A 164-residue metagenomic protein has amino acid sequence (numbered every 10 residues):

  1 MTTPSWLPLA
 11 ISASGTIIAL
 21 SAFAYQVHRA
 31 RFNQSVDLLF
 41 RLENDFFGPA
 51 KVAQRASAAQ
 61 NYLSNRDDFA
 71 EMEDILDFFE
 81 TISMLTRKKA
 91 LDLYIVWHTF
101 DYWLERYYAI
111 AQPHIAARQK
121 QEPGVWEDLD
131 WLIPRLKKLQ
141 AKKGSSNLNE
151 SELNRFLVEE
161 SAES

Functional and structural regions predicted by a protein language model:
M1-Q34: Membrane-embedded hydrophobic alpha-helical segments
R31-S164: Amphipathic alpha-helical "stem/stalk" segments
